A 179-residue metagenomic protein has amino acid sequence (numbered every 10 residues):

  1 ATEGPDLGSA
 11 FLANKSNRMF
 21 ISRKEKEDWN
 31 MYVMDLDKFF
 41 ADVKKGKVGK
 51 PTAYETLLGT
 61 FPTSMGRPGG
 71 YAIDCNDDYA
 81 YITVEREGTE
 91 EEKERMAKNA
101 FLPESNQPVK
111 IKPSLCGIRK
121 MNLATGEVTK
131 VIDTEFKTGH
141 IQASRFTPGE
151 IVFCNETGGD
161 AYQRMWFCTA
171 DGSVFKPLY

Functional and structural regions predicted by a protein language model:
T2-S22, T60-A80, E135-C154: Conserved beta-propeller blade repeats
S16-N17, G49-T52, N122: Residue-level detector of intrinsically disordered/flexible regions characterized by low predicted structural confidence
N17, K26, K38-A41, D78 (+3 more regions): Generic "edge-of-domain/loop-turn" microfeature
S22-G117, G126, K130-D133: Asp-box/WD-like beta-propeller blade repeats and closely related beta-sheet repeat scaffolds
K130, T134-Y179: Beta-propeller domains
